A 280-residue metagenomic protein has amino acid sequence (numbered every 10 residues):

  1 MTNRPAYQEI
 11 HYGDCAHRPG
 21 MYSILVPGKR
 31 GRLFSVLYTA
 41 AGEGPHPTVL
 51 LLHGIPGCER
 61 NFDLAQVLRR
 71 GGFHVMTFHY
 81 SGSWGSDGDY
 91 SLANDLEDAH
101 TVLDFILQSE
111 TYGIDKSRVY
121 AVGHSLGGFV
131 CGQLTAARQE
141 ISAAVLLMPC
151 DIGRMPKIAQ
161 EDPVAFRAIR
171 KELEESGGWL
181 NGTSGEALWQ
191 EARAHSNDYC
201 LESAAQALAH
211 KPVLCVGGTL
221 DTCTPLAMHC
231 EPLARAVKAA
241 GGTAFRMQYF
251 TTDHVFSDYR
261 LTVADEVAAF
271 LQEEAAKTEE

Functional and structural regions predicted by a protein language model:
T2-E43: N-terminal cap/lid segment of alpha/beta-hydrolase-fold proteins
A16, S23, A136, I141-S142 (+5 more regions): The alpha/beta-hydrolase serine catalytic core
P45-G54: Short beta-strand element of the alpha/beta-hydrolase
G54-Q66: The serine-hydrolase catalytic nucleophile loop
P56, S83-S117: Catalytic nucleophile-loop/oxyanion-hole region of alpha/beta-hydrolase and closely related hydrolase-like folds
A65-D87: Conserved alpha/beta-hydrolase
V122-Q133: Glycine-rich nucleophile elbow surrounding the catalytic serine of serine-hydrolase chemistry
F250, F256-E280: Catalytic active-site module of serine/aspartate enzymes centered on a nucleophile-bearing elbow/loop
